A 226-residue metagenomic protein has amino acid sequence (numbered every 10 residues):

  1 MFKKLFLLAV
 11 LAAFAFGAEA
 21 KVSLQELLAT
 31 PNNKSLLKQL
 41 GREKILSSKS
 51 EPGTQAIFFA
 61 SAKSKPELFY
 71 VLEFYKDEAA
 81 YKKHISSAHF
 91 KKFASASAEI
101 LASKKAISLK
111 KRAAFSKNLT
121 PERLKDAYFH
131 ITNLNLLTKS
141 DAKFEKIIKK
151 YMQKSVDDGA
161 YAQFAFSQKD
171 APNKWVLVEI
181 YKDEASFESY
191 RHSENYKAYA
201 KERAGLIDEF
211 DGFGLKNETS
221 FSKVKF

Functional and structural regions predicted by a protein language model:
K4-F14: Sec-dependent N-terminal signal peptides
G17-F69, F74-S86, K91, A98-K197 (+1 more regions): Short S/T/G/P-rich N-terminal loop/turn motif that feeds into the first structured element of a domain
